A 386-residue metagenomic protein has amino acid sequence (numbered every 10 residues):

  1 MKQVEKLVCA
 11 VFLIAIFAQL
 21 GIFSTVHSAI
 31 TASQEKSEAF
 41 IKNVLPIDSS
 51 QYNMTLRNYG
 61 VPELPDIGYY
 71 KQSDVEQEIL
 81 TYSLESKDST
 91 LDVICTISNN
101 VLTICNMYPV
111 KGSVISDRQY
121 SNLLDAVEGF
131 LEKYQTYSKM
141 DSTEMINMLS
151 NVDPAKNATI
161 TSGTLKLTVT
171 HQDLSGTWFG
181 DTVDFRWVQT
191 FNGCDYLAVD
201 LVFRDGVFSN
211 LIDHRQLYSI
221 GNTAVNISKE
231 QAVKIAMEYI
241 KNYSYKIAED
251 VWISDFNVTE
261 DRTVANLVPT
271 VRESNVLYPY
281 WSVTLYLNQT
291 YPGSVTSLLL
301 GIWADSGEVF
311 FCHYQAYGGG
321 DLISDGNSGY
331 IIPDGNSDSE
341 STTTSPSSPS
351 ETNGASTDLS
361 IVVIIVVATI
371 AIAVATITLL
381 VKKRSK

Functional and structural regions predicted by a protein language model:
K2-K386: Long, terminal "pre-/pro-" and other extracytoplasmic accessory regions that lie outside the mature folded/catalytic
